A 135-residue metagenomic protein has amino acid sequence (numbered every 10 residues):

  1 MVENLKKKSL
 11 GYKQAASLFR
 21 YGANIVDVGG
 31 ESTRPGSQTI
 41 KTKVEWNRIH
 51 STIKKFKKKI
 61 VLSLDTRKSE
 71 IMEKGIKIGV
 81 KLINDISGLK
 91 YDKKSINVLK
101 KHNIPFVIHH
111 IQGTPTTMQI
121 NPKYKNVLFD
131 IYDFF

Functional and structural regions predicted by a protein language model:
M1, F19, N24-V28, L62-L64 (+2 more regions): Hydrophobic faces of well-ordered beta-strands that scaffold small-molecule active sites in alpha/beta enzyme cores
V2-N4, A15, S32-G36, M72 (+2 more regions): Conserved anion-binding
K8-F19, N47-I53: Short catalytic helix/loop segments, enriched in acidic residues and glycine and frequently bearing histidine
L18-F19, V26, F56, G75 (+1 more regions): Generic structural signal for hydrophobic
N24-I53: Glycine-rich, proline-tolerant flexible connector loops at the mouths of alpha/beta enzymes
T42-K54, K58, K74-G88: Short, electropositive alpha-helical surface patch
F56-T66: Catalytic PLP-binding core of fold-type I/II PLP enzymes
